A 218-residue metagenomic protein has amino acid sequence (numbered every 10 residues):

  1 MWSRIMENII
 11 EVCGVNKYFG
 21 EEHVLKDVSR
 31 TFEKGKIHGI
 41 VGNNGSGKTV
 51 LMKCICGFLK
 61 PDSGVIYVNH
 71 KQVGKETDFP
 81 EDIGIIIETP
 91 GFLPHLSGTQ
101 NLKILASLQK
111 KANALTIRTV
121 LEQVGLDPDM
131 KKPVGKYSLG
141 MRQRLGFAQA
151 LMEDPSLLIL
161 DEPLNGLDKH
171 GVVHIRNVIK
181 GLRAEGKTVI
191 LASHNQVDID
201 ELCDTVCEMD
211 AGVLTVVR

Functional and structural regions predicted by a protein language model:
V41-N43: The feature captures the beta-strand-to-loop junction immediately N-terminal to the Walker
C56: Helix-to-loop junction immediately C-terminal to a conserved catalytic motif
G64-F79: Conserved ABC transporter NBD signature motif
K103, A114-D129: Conserved ABC ATPase "signature" region
L158-E162: Catalytic Walker B motif of ABC-type/P-loop ATPase nucleotide-binding domains
S193-H194: H-loop/switch region of ABC-family ATPase nucleotide-binding domains
